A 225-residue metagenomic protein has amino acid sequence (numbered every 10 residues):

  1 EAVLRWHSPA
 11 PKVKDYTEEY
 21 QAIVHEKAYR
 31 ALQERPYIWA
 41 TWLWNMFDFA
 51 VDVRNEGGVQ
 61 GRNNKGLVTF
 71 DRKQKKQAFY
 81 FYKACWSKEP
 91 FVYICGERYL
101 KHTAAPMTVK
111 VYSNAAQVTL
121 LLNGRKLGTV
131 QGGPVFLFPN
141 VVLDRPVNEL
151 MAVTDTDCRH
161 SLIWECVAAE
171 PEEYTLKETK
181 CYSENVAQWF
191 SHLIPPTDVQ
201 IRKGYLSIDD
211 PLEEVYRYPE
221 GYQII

Functional and structural regions predicted by a protein language model:
E1-Q131, P139-V142, P146-D157: Extended substrate-binding grooves/exosites of carbohydrate-active enzymes
T17, L100, S113, T175 (+3 more regions): Compositionally biased, intrinsically disordered low-complexity regions enriched in proline and serine
I38-F47, N185-Q188, D210-Y216: Phosphate-binding glycine-rich loops and adjacent basic patches that engage nucleotide phosphates, nucleic-acid
L150, P171-E173, Q188, H192: Eukaryotic non-globular interaction segments with acidic/serine-rich, low-complexity composition and alpha-helical
T156-E178: Edge beta-strands of extracellular beta-sandwich domains
K177-Y205: Compositionally biased low-complexity segments at domain edges in trafficked proteins and select soluble regulators
P195-I224: Compact, charge-rich alpha-helical regulatory domains located at protein termini
